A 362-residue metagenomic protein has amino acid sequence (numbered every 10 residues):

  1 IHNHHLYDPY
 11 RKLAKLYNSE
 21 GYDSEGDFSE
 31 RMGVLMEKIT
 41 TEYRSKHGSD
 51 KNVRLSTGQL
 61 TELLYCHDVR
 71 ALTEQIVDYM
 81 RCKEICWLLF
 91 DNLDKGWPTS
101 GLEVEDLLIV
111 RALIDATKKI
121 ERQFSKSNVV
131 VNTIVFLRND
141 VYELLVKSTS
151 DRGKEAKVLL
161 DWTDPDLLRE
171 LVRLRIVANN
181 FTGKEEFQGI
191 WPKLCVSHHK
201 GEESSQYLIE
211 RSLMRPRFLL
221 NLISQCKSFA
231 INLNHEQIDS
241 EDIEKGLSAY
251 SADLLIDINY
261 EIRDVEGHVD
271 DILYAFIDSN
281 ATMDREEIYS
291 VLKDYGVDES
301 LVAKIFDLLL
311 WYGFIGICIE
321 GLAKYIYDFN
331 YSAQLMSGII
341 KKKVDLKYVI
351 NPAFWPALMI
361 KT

Functional and structural regions predicted by a protein language model:
I1, Q75-M80, T117-F124, V172-N180 (+6 more regions): Hydrophobic, Leu/Ile/Phe/Ala-enriched alpha-helical segments that form helix-helix packing faces
I1-W87, G96, S300: P-loop NTPase nucleotide-binding core
I1-Y7, P98-T99, Q123-V129, L145 (+3 more regions): Short, solvent-exposed secondary-structure capping/transition elements
N3-L6, Y10, E25, P165 (+5 more regions): Alpha-helix initiation and N-capping motif
H4-D8, E105-A112, Q225-F229: Amphipathic alpha-helical scaffolding segments
E20-I39, S150, Y250-H268: Charged/polar, low-hydrophobicity segments characteristic of intrinsically disordered regions and flexible loops
L64-H67, H199-T362: C-terminal leucine-rich, beta-strand-based interaction scaffolds used for sensing/assembly
H67-G201, S240: The catalytic "switch" region of P-loop NTPases
